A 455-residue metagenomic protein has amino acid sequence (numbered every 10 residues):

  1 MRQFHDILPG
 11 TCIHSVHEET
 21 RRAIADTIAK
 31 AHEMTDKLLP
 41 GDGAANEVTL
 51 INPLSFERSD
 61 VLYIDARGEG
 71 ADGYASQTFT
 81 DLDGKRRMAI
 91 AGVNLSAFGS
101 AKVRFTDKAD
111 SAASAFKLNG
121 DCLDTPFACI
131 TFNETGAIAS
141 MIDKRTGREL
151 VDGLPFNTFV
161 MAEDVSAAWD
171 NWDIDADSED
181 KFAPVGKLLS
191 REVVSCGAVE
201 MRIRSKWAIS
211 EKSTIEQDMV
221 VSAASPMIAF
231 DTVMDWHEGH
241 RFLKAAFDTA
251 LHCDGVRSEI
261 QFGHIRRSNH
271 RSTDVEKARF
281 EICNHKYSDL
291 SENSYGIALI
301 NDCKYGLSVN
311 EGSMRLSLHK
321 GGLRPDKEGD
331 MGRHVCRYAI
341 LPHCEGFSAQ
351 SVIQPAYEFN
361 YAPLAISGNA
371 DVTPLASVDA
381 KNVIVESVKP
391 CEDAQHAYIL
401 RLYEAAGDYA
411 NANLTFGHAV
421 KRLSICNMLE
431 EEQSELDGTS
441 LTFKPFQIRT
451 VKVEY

Functional and structural regions predicted by a protein language model:
M1-L39, A44-N46, P355-F359: Metal- or metallocofactor-binding catalytic centers and their adjacent structured scaffolds across diverse enzyme
E33, K37-Y455: C-terminal (or distal) subdomains of carbohydrate-active enzymes
